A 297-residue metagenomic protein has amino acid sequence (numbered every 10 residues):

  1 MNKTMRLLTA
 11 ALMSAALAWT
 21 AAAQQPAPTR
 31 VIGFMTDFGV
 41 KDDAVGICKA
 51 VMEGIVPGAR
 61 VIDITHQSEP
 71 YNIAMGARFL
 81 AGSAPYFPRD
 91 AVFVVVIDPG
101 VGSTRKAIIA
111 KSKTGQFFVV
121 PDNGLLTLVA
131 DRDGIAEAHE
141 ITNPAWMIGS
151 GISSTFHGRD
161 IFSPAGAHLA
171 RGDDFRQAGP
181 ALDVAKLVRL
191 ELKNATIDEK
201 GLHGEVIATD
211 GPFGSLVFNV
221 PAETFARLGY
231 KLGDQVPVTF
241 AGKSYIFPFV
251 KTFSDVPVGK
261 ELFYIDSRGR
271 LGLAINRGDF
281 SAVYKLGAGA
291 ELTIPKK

Functional and structural regions predicted by a protein language model:
M1-L7: Positively charged n-region of N-terminal signal peptides that target proteins for export
T9-A18: Bacterial N-terminal signal peptides
T20-A23: Boundary at the C-terminal end of the N-terminal hydrophobic targeting segment
T29-V31, D43, I55-V61, Y71-R78 (+2 more regions): Active-site histidine-anchored catalytic micro-motif
A44-M52: Short, solvent-exposed amphipathic alpha-helices that sit in or adjacent to ligand/effector-binding or catalytic
G151-N219, A226-Y230: Anionic-ligand-binding alpha/beta catalytic cores of soluble enzymes and soluble regulatory domains that recognize
V217-V283: A conserved acidic, glycine/proline-rich C-terminal tail/linker
R277-K297: Pepsin/retropepsin-fold aspartyl endopeptidases
